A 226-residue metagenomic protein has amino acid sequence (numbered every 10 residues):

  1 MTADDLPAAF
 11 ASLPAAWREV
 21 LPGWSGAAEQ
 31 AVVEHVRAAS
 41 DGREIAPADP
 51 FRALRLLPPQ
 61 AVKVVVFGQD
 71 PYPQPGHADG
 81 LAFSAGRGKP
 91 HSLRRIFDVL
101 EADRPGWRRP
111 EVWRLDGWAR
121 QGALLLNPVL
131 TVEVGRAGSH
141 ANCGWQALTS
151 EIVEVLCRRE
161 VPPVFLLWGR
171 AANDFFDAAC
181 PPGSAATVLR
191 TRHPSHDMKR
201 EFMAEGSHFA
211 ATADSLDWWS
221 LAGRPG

Functional and structural regions predicted by a protein language model:
M1-P7: Sequence termini and other peripheral, non-core segments
A15, E19-L167, A171-D174, A179-R192 (+3 more regions): A polyanion-binding, active-site-adjacent surface
L216-G226: Charged phosphate-binding loop/patch that engages nucleotide di/tri-phosphates or the phosphate backbone of nucleic
